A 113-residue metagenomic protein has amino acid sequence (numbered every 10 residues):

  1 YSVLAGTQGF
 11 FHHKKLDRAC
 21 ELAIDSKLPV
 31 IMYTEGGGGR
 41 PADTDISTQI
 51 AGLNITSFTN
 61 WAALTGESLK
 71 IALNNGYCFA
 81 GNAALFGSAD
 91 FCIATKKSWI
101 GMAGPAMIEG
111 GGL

Functional and structural regions predicted by a protein language model:
Y1-F10: STAS-typified acidic loop motif
V3, K15-A42: A structural preference for short, pocket-lining loop segments at secondary-structure junctions
G9-H13, I46-S47: "Short basic amphipathic alpha-helical interaction patches in structured regions
F10-F11, P29, L69: Proline-rich low-complexity regions
H12-A19, S26, S57, N82 (+1 more regions): Generic hydrophobic, aliphatic-rich segments that mediate packing or membrane embedding
T34-L113: Conserved catalytic cores of soluble enzyme domains, especially glycine-rich substrate-binding beta-alpha loops
